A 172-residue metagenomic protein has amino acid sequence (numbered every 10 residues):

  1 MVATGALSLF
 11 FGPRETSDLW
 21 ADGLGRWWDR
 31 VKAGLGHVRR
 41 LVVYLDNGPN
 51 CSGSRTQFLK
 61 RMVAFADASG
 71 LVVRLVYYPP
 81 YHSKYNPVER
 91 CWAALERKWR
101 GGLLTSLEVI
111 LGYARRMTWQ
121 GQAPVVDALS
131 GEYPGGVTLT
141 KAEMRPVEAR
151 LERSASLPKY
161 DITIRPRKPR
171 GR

Functional and structural regions predicted by a protein language model:
M1-Y44, P49: Electropositive, glycine- and tryptophan-enriched low-complexity nucleic-acid-binding patches
S8, R55, P87-E89: Short conserved micro-motifs at the rims of enzyme active sites and ligand-binding pockets
G23, Q57-M62, R90-L95, V109: Alpha-helical scaffold elements adjacent to nucleotide-binding pockets in ATP/GTP-utilizing enzyme cores
R40-N47, L75-P80, Y113-A114: Extended hydrophobic secondary-structure segments that form protein cores and membrane-embedded regions
L45-F58, P79-Y85: Acidic, metal-coordinating catalytic cores used for nucleic-acid/nucleotide bond scission and strand-transfer chemistry
F58-V76: Two-metal-ion acidic nuclease core segments, chiefly of the RNase H-like superfamily
L75-R97: RNase H-like two-metal-ion nuclease catalytic core shared by retroviral integrases and related mobile-element nucleases
G101-R172: C-terminal accessory extensions appended to soluble enzyme cores
